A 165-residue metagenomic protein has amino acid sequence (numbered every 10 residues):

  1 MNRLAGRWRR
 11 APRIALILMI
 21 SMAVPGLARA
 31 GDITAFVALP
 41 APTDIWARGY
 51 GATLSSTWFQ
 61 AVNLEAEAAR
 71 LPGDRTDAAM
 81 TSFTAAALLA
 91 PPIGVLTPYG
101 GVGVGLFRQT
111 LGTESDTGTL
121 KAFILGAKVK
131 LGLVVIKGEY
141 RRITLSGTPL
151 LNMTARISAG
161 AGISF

Functional and structural regions predicted by a protein language model:
M1-G31, F165: Cleavable N-terminal export/targeting peptides
A30-W46: Short N-terminal segments immediately surrounding and downstream of signal-peptide cleavage
G31, A155-I157: Change "...and in nucleic-acid phosphodiester-cleaving endonucleases..." to "...and in nucleic-acid processing enzymes
A47-G49, T53: N-terminal secretory signal peptides
T53-F123, V129-V134, E139, I157-F165: Gram-negative (and chloroplast) outer-membrane scaffold detector with strong preference for beta-barrel transmembrane
R141-L145: A short, acidic, flexible beta-alpha connecting loop/helix-capping segment that sits on the rim of active
G147-N152: A short acidic/glycine-rich loop-to-helix N-cap element
